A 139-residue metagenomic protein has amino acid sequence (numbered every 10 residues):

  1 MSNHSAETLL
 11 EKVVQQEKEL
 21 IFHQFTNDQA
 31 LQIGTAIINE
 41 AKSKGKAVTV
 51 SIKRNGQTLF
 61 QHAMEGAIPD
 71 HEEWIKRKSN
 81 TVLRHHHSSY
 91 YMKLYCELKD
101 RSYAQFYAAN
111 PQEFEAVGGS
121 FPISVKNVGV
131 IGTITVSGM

Functional and structural regions predicted by a protein language model:
M1-P69: Intrinsically disordered, low-complexity terminal regulatory regions
L10-Q15, R101, I123-N127: Short amphipathic alpha-helical segments, especially helix-boundary/capping motifs
K44-A109: Structured interaction and signal-relay segments at domain junctions
Q105-M139: Extended hydrophobic
